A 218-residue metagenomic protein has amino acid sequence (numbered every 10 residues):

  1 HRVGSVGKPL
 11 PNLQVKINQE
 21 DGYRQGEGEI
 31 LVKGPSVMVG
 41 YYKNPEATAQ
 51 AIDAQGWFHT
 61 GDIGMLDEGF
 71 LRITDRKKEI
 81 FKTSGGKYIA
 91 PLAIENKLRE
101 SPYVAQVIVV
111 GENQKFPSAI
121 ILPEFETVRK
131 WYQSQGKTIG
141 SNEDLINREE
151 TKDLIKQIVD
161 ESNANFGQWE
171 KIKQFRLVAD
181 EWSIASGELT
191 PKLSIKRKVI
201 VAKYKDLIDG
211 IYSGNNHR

Functional and structural regions predicted by a protein language model:
H1, Q14, A105: Gly/Ser/Thr-rich phosphate-binding loop
G4, E46, E95-N96: Active-site phosphate/pyrophosphate- and oxyanion-stabilizing loops and adjacent acidic/basic residues in soluble
P9, N18, Y23-Q25, E29-T83 (+1 more regions): Conserved ATP-binding/catalytic segment of the ANL
N18, I63, S101-T127: C-terminal boundary motif of the adenylate-forming
G26, E112-K137, A164-A179: Conserved loop-to-beta-strand segment in the C-terminal subdomain of adenylate-forming
V37, F70-R99, V128-R148, Q168-E170 (+2 more regions): Adenylate-forming
Q106-I108, W131, K156-R218: Conserved C-terminal "lid"/linker of ANL adenylate-forming enzymes
